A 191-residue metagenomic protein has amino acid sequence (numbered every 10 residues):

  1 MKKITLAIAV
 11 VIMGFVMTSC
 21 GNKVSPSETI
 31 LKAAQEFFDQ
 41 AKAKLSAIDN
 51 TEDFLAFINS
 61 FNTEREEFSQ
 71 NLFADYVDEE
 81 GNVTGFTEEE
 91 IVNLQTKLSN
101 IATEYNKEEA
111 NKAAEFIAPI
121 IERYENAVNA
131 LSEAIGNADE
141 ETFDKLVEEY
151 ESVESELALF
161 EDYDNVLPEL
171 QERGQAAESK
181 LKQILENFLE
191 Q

Functional and structural regions predicted by a protein language model:
M1-I4: Positively charged n-region of N-terminal signal peptides that target proteins for export
L6-G14: Hydrophobic helical h-region of N-terminal Sec-dependent signal peptides in bacterial secretory/periplasmic proteins
A7, V24, T51-E52, N126 (+1 more regions): Intrinsic disorder/low-complexity detector
I8, I30-L31, A47, F54 (+8 more regions): Short linear sequence motifs
V16-S19: C-terminal motif of bacterial Sec signal peptides marking the signal peptidase cleavage site
G21-V92, E190: Immediate post-signal-peptide N-terminus of mature secreted/exported proteins
T84-L167, Q171-L181, L185-Q191: Extended amphipathic alpha-helical interaction segments
